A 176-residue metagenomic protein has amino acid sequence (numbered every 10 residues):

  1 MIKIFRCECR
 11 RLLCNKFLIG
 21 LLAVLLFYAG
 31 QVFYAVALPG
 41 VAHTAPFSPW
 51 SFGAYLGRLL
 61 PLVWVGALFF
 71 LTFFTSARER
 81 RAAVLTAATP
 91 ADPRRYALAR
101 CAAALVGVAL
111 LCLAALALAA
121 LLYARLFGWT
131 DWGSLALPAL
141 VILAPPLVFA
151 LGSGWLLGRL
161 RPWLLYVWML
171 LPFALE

Functional and structural regions predicted by a protein language model:
M1-L25: Aromatic- and glycine-rich beta-strand/loop motifs that create alpha-glucan
F5-C9, Y96-A97, A136: Hydrophobic alpha-helical elements at and bordering transmembrane segments of multi-pass membrane proteins
I19-L25, R161-E176: Pore- or pathway-lining transmembrane helices of multi-pass membrane proteins that form conduits for solutes/ions
F27-F74, L98-W168: Secretory targeting signals
A77, T86-A87, G158: Helix-terminus/helix-capping segments at the ends of transmembrane helices and short amphipathic helices
T86-R95: Short helix-to-coil transition segments within interhelical loops that connect adjacent transmembrane helices
